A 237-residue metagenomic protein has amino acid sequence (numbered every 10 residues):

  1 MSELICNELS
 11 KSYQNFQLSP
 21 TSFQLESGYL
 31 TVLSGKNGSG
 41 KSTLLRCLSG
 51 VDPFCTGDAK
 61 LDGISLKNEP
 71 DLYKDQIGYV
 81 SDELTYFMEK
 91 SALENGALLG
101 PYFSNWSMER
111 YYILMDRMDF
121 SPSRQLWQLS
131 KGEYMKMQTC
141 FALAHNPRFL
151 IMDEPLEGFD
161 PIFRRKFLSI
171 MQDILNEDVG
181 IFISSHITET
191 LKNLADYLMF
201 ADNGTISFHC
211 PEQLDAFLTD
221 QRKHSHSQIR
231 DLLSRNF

Functional and structural regions predicted by a protein language model:
C6-L9, F16-Y29, G57: Conserved beta-strand
S34-K36: The feature captures the beta-strand-to-loop junction immediately N-terminal to the Walker
S49: Helix-to-loop junction immediately C-terminal to a conserved catalytic motif
G57-N68, L72-Y73: Conserved ABC transporter NBD signature motif
S81-M137: ABC-family P-loop ATPase nucleotide-binding domains
L150-E154, F159: Catalytic Walker B motif of ABC-type/P-loop ATPase nucleotide-binding domains
S184-H186: H-loop/switch region of ABC-family ATPase nucleotide-binding domains
